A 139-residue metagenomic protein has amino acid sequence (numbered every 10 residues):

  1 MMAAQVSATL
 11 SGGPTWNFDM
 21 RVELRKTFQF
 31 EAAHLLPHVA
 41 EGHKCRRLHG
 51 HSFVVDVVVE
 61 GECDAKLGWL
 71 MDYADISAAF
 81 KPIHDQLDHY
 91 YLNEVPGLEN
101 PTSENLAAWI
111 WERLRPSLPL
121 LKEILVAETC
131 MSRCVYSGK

Functional and structural regions predicted by a protein language model:
M1-M2: Methionine residue identity
A8-L10, P14-K139: Charge-rich, low-complexity N-terminal segments
